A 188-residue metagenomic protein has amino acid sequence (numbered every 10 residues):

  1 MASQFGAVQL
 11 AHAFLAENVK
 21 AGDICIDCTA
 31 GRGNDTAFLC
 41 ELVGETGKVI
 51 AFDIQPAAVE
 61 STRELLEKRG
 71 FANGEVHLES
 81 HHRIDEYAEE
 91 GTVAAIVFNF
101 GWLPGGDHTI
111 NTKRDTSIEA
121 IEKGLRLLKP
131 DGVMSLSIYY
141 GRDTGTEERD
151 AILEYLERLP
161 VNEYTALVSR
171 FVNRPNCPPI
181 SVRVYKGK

Functional and structural regions predicted by a protein language model:
M1-D23, C28, A37, E41: S-adenosyl-L-methionine
K20, V43-G44, F71, L128-P130: Helix-to-beta-strand junctions that scaffold the AdoMet/dcAdoMet cofactor pocket in Class I SAM-dependent enzymes
K20-D23, E86-A95: A short acidic, Gly/Pro-enriched loop at the edge of an enzyme's catalytic core that lines a small-molecule cofactor
T29, A120, L127-I138: Conserved beta-strand signature within the Rossmann-like core of class I S-adenosyl-L-methionine
Q55-P56: Conserved SAM/SAH-binding beta-strand->alpha-helix loop
E60-G91: S-adenosyl-L-methionine
V97-A120: Mobile active-site "lid"/loop adjacent to the S-adenosyl-L-methionine
R142-K188: Class I S-adenosyl-L-methionine
